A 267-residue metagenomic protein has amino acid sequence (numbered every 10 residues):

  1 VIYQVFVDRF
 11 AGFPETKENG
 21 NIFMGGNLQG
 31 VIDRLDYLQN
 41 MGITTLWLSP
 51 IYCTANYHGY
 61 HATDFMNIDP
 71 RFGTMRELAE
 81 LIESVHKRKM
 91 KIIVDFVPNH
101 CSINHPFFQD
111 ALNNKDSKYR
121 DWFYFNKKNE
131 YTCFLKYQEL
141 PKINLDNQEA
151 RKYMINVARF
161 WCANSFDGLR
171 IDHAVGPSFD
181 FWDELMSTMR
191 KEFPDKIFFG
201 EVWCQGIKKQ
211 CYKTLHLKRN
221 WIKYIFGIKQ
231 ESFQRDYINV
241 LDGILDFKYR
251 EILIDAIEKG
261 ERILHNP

Functional and structural regions predicted by a protein language model:
V1-V94, N99-D110, K136, L140 (+1 more regions): N-terminal structural segment of carbohydrate-active enzymes
F6-D8, D146, E201, K248: Structured loops at beta-to-helix junctions and adjacent beta-edge loops in soluble globular domains
G42-T44, H86-M90, S165-D167, F193-I197 (+2 more regions): Short, well-ordered coil/turn segments that N-cap beta-strands
Y52, P98-S102, V175-P177, C204-G206 (+1 more regions): Active-site-proximal loop/turn and secondary-structure-junction residues that shape catalytic pockets, frequently
S102-N164, A174-V175: Active-site-adjacent "subsite" loops/lids of carbohydrate-active enzymes
I103-N104, Q109-K115, M186-T188, D195-P267: Conserved alpha/beta catalytic core and glycan-binding cleft of carbohydrate-active enzymes
E139-K209, D255: Active-site neighborhood of glycoside hydrolase catalytic domains
